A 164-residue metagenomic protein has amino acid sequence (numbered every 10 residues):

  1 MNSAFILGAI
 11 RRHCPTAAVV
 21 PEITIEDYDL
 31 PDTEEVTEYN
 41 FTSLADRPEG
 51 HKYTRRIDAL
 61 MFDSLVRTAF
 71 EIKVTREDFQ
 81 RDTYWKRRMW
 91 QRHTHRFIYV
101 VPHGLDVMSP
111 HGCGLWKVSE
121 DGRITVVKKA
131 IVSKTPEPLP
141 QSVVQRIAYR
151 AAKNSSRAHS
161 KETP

Functional and structural regions predicted by a protein language model:
M1-P21, E26-D32, P48, H103 (+1 more regions): Non-catalytic C-terminal interaction segments of nucleic acid-processing enzymes
R11-P15, F62-S64, W90-H93: Flexible, charged surface loops at secondary-structure boundaries
T24, L60, K73: Anionic group-transfer/hydrolysis microenvironments
L30-D46: Intrinsically disordered, low-complexity domain-flanking/linker segments in eukaryotic proteins, enriched
F41-L44, V66-K73: Acidic/glycine-enriched edge-of-secondary-structure segments
E49-K52, F79-Q80: A conditional alpha-helix N-cap/helix-loop micro-motif detector
H51-A69: Active-site beta-strand-loop-beta-strand hairpin of nuclease catalytic cores that positions key catalytic residues
R67, V74-V118: Catalytic cores of nucleic-acid endonucleases
